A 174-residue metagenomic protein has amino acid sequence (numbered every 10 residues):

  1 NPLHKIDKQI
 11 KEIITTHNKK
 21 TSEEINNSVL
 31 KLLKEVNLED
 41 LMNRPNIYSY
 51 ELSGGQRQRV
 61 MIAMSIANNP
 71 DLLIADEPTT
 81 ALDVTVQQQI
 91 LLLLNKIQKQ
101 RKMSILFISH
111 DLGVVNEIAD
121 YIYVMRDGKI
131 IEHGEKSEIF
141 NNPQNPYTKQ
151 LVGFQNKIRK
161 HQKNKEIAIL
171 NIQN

Functional and structural regions predicted by a protein language model:
E24-N43: Conserved ABC ATPase "signature" region
E39-N43, K136-N174: Short catalytic/signature loops enriched in Gly
I47-L52, Q56: Conserved ABC ATPase signature
A67-D71: A short, proline-enriched helix->beta-strand linker immediately N-terminal to the Walker B motif in ABC-type P-loop
V115-E117: A short, surface-exposed alpha-helical micro-motif characterized by mixed small hydrophobic and charged/polar residues
Y121, H133: Short, glycine/charged-rich "phosphate-handling" switch motifs in NTP-dependent and phosphotransfer domains
